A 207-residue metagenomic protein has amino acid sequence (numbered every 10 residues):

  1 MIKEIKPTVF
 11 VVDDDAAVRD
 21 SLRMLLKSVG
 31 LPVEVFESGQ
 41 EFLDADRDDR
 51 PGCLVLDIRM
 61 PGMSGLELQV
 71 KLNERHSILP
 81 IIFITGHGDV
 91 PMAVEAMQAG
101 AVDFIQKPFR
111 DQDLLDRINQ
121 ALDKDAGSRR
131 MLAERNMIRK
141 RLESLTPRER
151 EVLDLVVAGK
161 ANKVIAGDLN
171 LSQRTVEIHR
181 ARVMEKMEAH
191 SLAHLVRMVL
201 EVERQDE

Functional and structural regions predicted by a protein language model:
M1-F10, A16, R23, M137 (+1 more regions): Non-catalytic signal-transmission and effector/linker regions of two-component phosphorelay proteins
F10, D49-V55: Active-site beta3 strand of CheY-like receiver
E37-S38, S64-L68: Acidic catalytic/metal-coordinating carboxylates
M60: Receiver (REC) domain active-site loop signature in two-component systems and cognate sites in sensor histidine kinases
D89-P91, I105, F109-I118, V164: C-terminal output helix
A181-E207: Basic, Lys/Arg-enriched C-terminal extension of HTH/homeodomain DNA-binding domains
